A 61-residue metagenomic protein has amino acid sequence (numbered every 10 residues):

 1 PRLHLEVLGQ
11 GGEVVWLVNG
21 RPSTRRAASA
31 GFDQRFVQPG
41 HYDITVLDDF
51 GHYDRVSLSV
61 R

Functional and structural regions predicted by a protein language model:
P1-R61: Long, low-complexity serine/threonine/glycine- and acidic-rich segments characteristic of extracellular
